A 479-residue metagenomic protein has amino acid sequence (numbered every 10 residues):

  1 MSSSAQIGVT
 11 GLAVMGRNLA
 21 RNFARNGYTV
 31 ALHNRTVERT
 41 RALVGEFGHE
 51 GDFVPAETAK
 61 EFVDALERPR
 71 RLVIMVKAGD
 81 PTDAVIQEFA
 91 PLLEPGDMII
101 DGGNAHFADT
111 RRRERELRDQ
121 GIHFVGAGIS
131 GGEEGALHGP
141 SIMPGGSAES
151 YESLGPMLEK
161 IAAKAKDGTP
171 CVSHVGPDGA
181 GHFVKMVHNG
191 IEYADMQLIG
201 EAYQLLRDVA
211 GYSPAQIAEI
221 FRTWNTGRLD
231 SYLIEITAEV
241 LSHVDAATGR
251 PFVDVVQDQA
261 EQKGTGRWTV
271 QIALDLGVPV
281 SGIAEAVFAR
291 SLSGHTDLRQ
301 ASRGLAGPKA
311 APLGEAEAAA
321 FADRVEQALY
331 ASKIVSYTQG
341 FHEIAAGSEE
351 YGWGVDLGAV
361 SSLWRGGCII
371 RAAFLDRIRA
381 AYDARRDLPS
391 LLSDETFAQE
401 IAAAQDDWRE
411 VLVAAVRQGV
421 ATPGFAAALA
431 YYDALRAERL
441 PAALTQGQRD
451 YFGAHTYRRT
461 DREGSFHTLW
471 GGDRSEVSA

Functional and structural regions predicted by a protein language model:
M1-D64, R68-R70, G96, E133-A136: NAD(P)+-binding Rossmann beta1-loop-alpha1 motif at the extreme N-terminus of oxidoreductases
I7, D64, T82-I86, I100 (+4 more regions): Rossmann-fold dinucleotide-binding core
V30, F124-V125, V280, T422: Hydrophobic beta-strand scaffold residues
V54-E61, A78-I86: Glycine-rich, highly charged phosphate/nucleotide-binding loops
A180-G181, Y193-R417, A421-T422: C-terminal substrate-binding/catalytic lobe of Rossmann-fold NAD(P)-dependent dehydrogenases
A402-A403, D407-A479: C-terminal amphipathic alpha-helical interaction region
